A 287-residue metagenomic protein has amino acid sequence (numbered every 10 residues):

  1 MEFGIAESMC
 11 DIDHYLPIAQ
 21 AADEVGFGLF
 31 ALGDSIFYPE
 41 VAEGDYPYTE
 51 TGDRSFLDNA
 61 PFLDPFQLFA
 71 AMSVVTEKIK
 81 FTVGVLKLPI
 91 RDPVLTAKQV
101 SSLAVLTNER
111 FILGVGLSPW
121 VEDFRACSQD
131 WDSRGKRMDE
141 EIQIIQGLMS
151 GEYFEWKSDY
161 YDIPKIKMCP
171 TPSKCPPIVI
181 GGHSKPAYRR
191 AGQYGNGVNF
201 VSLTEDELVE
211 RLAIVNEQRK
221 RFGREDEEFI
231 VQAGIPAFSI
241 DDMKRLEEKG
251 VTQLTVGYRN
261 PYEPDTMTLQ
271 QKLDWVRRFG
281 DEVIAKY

Functional and structural regions predicted by a protein language model:
M1-Y287: Active-site-adjacent structural elements that line small-molecule/cofactor binding pockets in enzymes
